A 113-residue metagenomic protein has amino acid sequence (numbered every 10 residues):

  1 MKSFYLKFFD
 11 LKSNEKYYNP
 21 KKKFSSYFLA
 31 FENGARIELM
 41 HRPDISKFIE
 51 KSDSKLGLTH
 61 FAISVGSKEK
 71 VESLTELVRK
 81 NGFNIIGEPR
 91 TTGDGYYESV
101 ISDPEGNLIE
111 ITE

Functional and structural regions predicted by a protein language model:
M1-R36: Core segments of cupin and vicinal oxygen chelate
S3-K7, L74-R79: Short amphipathic alpha-helices in soluble, non-transmembrane regions that often serve as interface/regulatory elements
E15, K47-E50: Short, P/G- and charge-enriched loop/turn segments at secondary-structure junctions
Y27-F31, E50-L77, Y97-S102: Vicinal oxygen chelate
F28-A30, T75-E113: Vicinal oxygen chelate
R36-E38, L108: Short hydrophobic-acidic sequence motifs that mark active-site Asp/Glu residues
H41-K47, E113: Acetyl-CoA-dependent GNAT
